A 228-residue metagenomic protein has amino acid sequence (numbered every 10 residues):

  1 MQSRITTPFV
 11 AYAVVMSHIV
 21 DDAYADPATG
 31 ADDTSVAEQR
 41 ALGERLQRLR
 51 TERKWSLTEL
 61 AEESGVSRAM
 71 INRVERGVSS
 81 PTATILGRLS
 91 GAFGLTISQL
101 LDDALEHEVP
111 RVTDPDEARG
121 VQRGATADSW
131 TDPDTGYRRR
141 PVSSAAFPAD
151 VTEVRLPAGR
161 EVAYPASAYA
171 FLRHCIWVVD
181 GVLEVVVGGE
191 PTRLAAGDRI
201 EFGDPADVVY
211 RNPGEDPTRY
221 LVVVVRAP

Functional and structural regions predicted by a protein language model:
M1-A28: Short, intrinsically disordered or compositionally biased N-terminal tails of bacterial proteins
E44-A61: Short basic helix-loop element that most often maps to the first helix and adjoining turn of HTH DNA-binding modules
G65-P81: Recognition helix of helix-turn-helix/homeodomain-like DNA-binding domains that insert into the DNA major groove
T84, G91-A149: A short, N-terminal "cap"/entry segment at the start of jelly-roll beta-barrel domains of the cupin/DSBH fold
G124-A166, R173, V223, P228: A short glycine-rich, His/Asp/Glu-containing loop-to-beta-strand
Y169-G188: Glycine- and acidic-residue-biased ligand/ion/polar-headgroup-sensing regions
G188-P205: Short acidic-glycine-tyrosine-enriched beta hairpin
Y210-P213: Asparagine-centered strand-capping/turn motif at beta-strand->loop junctions
